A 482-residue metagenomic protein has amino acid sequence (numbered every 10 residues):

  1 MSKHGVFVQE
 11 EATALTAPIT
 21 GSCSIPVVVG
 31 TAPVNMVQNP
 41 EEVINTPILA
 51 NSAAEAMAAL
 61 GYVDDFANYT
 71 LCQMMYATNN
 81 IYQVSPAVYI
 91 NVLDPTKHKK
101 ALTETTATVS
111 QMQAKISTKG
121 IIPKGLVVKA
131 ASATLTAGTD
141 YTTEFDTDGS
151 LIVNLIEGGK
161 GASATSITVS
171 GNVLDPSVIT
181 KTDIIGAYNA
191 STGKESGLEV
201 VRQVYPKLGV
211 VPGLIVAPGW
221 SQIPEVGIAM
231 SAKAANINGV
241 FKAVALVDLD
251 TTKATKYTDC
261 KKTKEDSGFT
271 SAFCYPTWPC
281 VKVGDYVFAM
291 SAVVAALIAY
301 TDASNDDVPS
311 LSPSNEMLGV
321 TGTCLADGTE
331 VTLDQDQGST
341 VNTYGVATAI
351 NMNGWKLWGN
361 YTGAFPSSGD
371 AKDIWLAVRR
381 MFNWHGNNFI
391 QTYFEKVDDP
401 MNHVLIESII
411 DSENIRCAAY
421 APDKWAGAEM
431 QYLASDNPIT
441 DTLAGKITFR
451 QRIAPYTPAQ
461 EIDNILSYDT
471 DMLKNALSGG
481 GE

Functional and structural regions predicted by a protein language model:
S2-I44, I48-N51, G61, T70-P95 (+3 more regions): A glycine- and small-residue-enriched flexible loop/hinge signal that marks low-structured segments
A54: Active-site-surrounding "flap" and adjacent substrate/cofactor-binding loops of secreted or lumenal enzymes, prototyped
V84-D146, S170-P176: Extended beta-strand solenoid/passenger and fiber regions
A87, H98-L102, S170-N189, W425-E482: Compositionally biased, low-complexity/repeat regions
T139-A164: A surface-exposed beta-strand-loop module
G159-D175: Small/polar beta-strand repeat architecture
W375-S435: Acidic, low-complexity glycine/serine/threonine-rich segments
